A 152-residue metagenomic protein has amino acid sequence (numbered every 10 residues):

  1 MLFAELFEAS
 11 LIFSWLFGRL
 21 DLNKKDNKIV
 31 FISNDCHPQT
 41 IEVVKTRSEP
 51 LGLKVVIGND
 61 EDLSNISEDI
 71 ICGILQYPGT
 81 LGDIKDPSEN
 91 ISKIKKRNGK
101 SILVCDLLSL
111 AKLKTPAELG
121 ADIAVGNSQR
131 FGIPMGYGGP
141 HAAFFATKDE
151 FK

Functional and structural regions predicted by a protein language model:
A4-K152: Conserved PLP-enzyme active-site core in the AAT-like
